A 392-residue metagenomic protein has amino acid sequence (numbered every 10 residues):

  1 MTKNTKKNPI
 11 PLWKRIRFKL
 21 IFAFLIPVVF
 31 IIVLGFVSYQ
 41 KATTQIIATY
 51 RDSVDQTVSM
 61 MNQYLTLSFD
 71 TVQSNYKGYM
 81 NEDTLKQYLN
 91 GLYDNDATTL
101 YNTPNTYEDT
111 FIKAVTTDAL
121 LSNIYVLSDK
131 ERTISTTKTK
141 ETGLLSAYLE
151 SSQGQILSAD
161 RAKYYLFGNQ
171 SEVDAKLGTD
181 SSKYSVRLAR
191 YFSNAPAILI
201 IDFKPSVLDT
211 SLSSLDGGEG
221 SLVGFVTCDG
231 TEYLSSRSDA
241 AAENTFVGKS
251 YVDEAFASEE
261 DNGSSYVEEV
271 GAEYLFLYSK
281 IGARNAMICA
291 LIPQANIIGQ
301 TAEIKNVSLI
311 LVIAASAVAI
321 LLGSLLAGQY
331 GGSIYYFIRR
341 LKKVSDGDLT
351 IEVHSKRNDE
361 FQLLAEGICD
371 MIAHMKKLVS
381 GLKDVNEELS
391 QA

Functional and structural regions predicted by a protein language model:
M1-K6, I10-T44, A48, D52: Extreme N-terminal signal-anchor transmembrane helix of membrane signaling/transducer proteins, especially in bacteria
T44, L208-D216, S250, E254-A255 (+1 more regions): Membrane-interface helix-start motif
T106-T116, N194-A240: Solvent-exposed, extracytoplasmic
V115-N123, S128-P205, S214: Extracytoplasmic/periplasmic ligand-binding sensor regions of membrane-associated signaling proteins
Q155-F192, L222, V247-A283: Membrane-proximal, non-catalytic sensory/regulatory domains of signal-transducing membrane proteins
Y191, A195-P205, V270, Y274-K305: Short, hydrophobic beta-strand elements of compact beta-sandwich sensory domains
F225, M287-D346, E352-V353: Cytoplasm-proximal transmembrane signaling helix
R339, K343, H354-A392: Amphipathic coiled-coil signaling helices used for dimeric signal transmission
